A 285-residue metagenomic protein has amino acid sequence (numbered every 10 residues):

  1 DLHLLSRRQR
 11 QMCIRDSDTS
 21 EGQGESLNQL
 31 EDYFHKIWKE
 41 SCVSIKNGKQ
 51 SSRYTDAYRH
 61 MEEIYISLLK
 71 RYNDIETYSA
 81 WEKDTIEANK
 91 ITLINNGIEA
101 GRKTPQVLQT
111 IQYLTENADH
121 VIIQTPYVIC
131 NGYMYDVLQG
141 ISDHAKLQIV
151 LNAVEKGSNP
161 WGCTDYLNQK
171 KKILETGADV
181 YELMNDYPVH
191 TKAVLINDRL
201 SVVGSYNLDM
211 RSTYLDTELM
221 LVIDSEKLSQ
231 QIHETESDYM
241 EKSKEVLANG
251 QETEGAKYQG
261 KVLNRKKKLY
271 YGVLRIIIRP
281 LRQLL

Functional and structural regions predicted by a protein language model:
D1-D16: Single conserved hydrophobic/aromatic residue that forms the stacking wall/gate of nucleotide- or nucleobase-binding
G22-D74: Extended, H/D-rich, highly charged conserved domains that either
R53-Q106: Active-site cores of enzymes that catalyze phosphoryl transfer or operate on phosphate-rich substrates
A80-W81, L108-Y113, I123-T125, D136-L138 (+2 more regions): Generic recognition of flexible, low-complexity loop/linker segments
I94-N96, Q124-P126, V150-N152, L183 (+3 more regions): Generic beta-strand/beta-sheet core signal
K103-V107, L114, R199: Acidic, S/T/G-rich, low-cysteine, solvent-exposed domains in lumenal/extracellular/periplasmic regions of secretory
I111-T176: Primarily the HKD phosphodiesterase
T176, N185-T191, I196-L285: Long, C-terminal catalytic modules of enzymes
